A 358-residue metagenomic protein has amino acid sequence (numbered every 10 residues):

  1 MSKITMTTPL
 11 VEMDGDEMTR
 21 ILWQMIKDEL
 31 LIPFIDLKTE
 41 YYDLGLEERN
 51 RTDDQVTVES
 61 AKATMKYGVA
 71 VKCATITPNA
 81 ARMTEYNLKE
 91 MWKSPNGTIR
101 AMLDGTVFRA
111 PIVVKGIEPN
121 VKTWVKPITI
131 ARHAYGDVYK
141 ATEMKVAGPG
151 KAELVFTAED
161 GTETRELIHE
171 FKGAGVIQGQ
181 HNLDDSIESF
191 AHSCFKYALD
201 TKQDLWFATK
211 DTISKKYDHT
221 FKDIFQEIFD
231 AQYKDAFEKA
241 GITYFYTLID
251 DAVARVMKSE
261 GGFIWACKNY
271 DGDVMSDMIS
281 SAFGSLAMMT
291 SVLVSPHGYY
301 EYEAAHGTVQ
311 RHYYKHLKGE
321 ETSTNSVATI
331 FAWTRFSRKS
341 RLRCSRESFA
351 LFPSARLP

Functional and structural regions predicted by a protein language model:
S2-I4, V11, K62-M65, P119-W124 (+6 more regions): Solvent-exposed alpha-helices and their adjacent loops that cap or buttress functional pockets in soluble metabolic
S2-T8, M18-W23, D28-D53, A61-T64: N-terminal alpha-helical transmembrane segments of multi-pass membrane transport and channel/translocase proteins
T5-T8, L37, M65-V69, T123-P127 (+7 more regions): Short coil/turn connectors at secondary-structure junctions
M6-M25, E29, L154-T247: Glycine-rich phosphate/diphosphate-binding loop of Rossmann-like nucleotide-binding domains
D43-L46, Y217-W265, N269, V274 (+1 more regions): Active-site rim loops that border cofactor/substrate pockets in soluble metabolic enzymes
E47-E163, Y270-V274: N-terminal glycine-rich phosphate/adenylate-binding segment common to multiple enzyme folds
V256-P353: Glycine-rich phosphate/nucleotide-binding loop
